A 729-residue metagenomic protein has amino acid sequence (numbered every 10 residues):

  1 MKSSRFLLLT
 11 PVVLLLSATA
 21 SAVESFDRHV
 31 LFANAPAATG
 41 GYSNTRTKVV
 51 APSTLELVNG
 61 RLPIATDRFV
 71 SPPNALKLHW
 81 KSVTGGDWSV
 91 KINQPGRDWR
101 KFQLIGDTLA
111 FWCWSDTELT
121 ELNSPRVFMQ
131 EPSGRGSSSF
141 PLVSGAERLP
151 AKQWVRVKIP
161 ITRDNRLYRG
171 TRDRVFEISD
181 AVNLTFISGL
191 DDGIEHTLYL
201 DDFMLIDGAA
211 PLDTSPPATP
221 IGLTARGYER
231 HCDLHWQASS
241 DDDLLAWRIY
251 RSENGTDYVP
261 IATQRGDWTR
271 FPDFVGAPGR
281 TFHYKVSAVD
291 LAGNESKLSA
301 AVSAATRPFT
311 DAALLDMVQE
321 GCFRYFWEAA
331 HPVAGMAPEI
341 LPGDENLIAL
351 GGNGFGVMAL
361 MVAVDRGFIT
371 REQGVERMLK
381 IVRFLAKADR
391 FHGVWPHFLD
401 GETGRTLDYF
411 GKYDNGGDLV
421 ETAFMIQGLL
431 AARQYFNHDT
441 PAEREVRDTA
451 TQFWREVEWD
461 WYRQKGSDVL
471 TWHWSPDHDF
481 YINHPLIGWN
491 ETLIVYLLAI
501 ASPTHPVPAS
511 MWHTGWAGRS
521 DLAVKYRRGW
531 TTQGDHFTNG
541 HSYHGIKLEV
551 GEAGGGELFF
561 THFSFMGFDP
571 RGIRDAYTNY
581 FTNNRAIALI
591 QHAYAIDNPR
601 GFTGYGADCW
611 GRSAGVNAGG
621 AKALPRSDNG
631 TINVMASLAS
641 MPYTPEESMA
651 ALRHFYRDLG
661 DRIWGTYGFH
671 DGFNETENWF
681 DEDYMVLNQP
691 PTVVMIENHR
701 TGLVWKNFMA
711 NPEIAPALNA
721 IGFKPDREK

Functional and structural regions predicted by a protein language model:
M1-L8: Bacterial N-terminal signal peptides that target proteins for export
L8-S17: Bacterial N-terminal signal peptides
S21-P216: Beta-rich carbohydrate-recognition modules and glycan-binding surfaces
L149-V155, R226-D233, R265-R270: Ser/Thr- and Asn-enriched, surface-exposed coil loops between beta-strands
A210-D243, P278, D290-F309: Pro/Thr/Ser/Gly-rich low-complexity, intrinsically disordered linker/stalk tracts
A238, A246-G279, L291-L298, V302: Recognizes extended acidic, P/S/T-rich segments that occur within or adjacent to Ig-like beta-sandwich modules
A304-K729: Ser/Thr/Asn(+Pro)-rich, low-complexity disordered segments
